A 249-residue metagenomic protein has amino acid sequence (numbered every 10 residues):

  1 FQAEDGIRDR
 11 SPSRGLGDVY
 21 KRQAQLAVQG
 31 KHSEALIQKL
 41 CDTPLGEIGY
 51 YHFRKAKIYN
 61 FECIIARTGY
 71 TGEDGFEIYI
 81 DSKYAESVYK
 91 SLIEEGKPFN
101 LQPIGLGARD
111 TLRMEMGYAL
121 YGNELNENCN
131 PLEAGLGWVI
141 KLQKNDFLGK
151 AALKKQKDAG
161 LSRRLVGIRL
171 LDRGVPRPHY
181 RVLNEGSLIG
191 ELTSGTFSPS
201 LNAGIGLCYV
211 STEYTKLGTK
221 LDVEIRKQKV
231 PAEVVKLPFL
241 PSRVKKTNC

Functional and structural regions predicted by a protein language model:
F1-Y20: Single conserved hydrophobic/aromatic residue that forms the stacking wall/gate of nucleotide- or nucleobase-binding
R14, D18-C249: Conserved, structured C-terminal
